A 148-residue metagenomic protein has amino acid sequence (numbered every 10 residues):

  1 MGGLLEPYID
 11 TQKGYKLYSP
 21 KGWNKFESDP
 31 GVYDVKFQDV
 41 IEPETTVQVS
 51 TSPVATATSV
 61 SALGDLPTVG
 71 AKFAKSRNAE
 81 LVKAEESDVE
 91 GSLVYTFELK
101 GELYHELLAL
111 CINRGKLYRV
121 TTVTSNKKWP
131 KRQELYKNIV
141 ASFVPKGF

Functional and structural regions predicted by a protein language model:
M1-L4, N24-R119, T124-K128: Conserved polar/disulfide-associated segments of primarily extracytoplasmic proteins
L4-K16, Q133: Short aromatic-glycine motifs in intrinsically disordered, low-complexity regions
Q12-P30: Proline-anchored loop/turn motifs at beta-strand termini and strand-loop-strand connectors
L17, K21, A71, E134-A141: Solvent-exposed, polar/charged alpha-helical surfaces in well-ordered, non-transmembrane soluble domains, broadly
V140, V144-F148: Short amphipathic alpha-helical signal-transduction/dimerization elements
